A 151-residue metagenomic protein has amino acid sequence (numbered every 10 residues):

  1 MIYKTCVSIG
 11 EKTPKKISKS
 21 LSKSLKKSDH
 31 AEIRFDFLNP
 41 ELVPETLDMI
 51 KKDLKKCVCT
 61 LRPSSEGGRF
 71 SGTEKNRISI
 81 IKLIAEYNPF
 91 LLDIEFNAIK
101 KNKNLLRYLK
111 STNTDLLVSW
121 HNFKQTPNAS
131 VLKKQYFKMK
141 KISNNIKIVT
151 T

Functional and structural regions predicted by a protein language model:
M1-G67, E74-N76: Conserved N-terminal beta1-alpha1 strand-loop-helix module at the mouth
K4-C6, H30-E32, K56-T60, P89-D93 (+2 more regions): Structural preference for beta-strand elements that scaffold enzyme active sites
E11, F37, E95-F96, N122: Short loop or secondary-structure boundary microenvironments that flank and position key functional residues
L21-K26, V43-C57, K82-Y87, K103-N113 (+1 more regions): Acidic (Asp/Glu)-rich catalytic clusters
K26-D29, E74-D93, K133-V149: Structural recognition of alpha->loop->beta junctions
R34-N39, F96, T150-T151: Short, glycine-rich nucleotide/cofactor-binding loops
K51, C57-N102: Glycine/small-residue-rich loop that forms an oxyanion/phosphate-binding "nest" at active or ligand-binding sites
N97-T151: Catalytic alpha/beta core domains of metabolic enzymes, predominantly
